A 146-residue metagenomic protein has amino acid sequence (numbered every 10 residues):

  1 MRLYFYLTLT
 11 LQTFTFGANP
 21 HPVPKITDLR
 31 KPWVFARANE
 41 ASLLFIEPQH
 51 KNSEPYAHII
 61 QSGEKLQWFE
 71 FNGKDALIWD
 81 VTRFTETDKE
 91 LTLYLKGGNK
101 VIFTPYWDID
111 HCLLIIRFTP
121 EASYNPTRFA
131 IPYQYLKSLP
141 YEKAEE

Functional and structural regions predicted by a protein language model:
M1-P20: Classical Sec-dependent N-terminal signal peptides that target proteins to the secretory pathway
L3, F16-G17, P32-V34, D75-W79 (+1 more regions): A generic structural signal for ordered secondary structure
N19-A36, Q61: N-terminal helix-cap/turn-to-beta initiation motif at the start of protein domains
D28-W33, G63-Q67, T87-L93: Short, hydrophobic/aromatic-rich segments at coil-to-beta transitions
A36-L43: Short polar catalytic/cofactor-binding loops
L43-T87, I131, L136-L139: N-terminal glycine/threonine-rich, aromatic-flanked beta-hairpin/loop signature
P55, K89-E146: Beta-sheet ligand-binding and adhesion/scaffold domains
